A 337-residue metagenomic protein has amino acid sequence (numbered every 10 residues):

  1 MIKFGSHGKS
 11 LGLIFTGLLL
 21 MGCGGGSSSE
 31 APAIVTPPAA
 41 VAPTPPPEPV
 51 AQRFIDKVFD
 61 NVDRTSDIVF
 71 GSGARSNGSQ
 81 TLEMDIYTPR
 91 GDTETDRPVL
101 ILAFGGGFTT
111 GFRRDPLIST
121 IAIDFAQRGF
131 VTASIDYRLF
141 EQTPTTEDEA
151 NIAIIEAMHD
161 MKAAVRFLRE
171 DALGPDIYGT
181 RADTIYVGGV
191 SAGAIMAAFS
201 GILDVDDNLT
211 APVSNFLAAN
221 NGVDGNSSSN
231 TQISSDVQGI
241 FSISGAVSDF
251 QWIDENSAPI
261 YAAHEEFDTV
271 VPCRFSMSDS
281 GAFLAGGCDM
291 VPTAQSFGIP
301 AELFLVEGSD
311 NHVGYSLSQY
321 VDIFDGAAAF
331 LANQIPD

Functional and structural regions predicted by a protein language model:
L20-G22: C-terminal motif of bacterial Sec signal peptides marking the signal peptidase cleavage site
G24-S27: Bacterial signal peptide processing site
P46-T95: N-terminal cap/lid segment of alpha/beta-hydrolase-fold proteins
D92-R97, L102-P144, V247-F250, T269-C273: Short substrate-entry loop that stabilizes the transition state in hydrolases
R114, I121, Y137-L168, P175-G179 (+1 more regions): Catalytic nucleophile-loop/oxyanion-hole region of alpha/beta-hydrolase and closely related hydrolase-like folds
A163-N256: Primarily recognizes the serine-hydrolase "nucleophile elbow" in alpha/beta-hydrolase and SGNH/GDSL folds
A262-H264: Short beta-strand/loop motif that positions the catalytic acidic residue of the alpha/beta-hydrolase fold
V291-D337: C-terminal catalytic histidine-bearing segment of alpha/beta-hydrolase fold enzymes
